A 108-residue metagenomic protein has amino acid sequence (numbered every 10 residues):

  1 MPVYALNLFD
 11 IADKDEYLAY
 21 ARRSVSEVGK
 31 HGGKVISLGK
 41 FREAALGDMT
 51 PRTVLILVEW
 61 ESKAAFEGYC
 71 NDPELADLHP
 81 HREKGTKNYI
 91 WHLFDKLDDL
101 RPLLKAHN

Functional and structural regions predicted by a protein language model:
M1-L75, H92-N108: Short S/T/G/P-rich N-terminal loop/turn motif that feeds into the first structured element of a domain
A76-Y89, L93: C-terminal structural segments of small proteins and small subunits
